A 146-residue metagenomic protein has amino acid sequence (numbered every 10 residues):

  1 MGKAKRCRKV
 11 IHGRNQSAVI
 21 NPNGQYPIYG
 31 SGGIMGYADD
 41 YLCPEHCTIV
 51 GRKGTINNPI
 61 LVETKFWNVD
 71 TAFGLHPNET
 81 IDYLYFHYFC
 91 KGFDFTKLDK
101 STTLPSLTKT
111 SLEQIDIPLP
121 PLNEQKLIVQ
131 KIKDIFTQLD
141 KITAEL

Functional and structural regions predicted by a protein language model:
M1-G30, P118-L146: Non-catalytic DNA-recognition/assembly elements of restriction-modification systems
K3, H12, V19-Q25, C43 (+3 more regions): Feature detects amphipathic, helix-rich regulatory segments
G30-K91, K100-L112: A short beta-sheet element
D94-K97, F136-T137: A common structural junction motif
